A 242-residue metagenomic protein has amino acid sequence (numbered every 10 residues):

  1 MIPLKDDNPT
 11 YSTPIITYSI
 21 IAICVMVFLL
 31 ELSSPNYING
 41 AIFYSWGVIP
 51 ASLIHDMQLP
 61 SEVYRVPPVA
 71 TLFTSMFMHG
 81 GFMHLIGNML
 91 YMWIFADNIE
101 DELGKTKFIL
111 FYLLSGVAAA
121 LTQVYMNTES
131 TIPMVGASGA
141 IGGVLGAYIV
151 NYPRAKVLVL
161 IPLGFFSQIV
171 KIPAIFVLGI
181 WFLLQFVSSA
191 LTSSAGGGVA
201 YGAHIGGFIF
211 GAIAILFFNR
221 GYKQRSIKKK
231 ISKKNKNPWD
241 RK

Functional and structural regions predicted by a protein language model:
M1-K242: A detector for small-residue-rich transmembrane helices and their helix-helix packing motifs
